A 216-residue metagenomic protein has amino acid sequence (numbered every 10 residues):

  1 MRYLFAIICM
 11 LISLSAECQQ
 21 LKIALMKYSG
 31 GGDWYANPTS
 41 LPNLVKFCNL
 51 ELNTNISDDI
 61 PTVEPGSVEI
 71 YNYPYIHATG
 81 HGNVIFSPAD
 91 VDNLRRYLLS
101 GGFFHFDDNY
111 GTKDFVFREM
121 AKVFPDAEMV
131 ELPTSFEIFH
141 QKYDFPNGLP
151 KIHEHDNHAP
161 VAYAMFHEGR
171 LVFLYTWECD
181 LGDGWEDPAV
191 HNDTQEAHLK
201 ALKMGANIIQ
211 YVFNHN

Functional and structural regions predicted by a protein language model:
Y3-L14: Sec-dependent N-terminal signal peptides
C18-Y75, T79-G82, V172, D180-L181 (+1 more regions): Aromatic-Pro/Gly-enriched surface loop or interdomain linker that acts as a lid/target-recognition segment
I23, Y75-D114: Short alpha-beta junction capping motif
N49-N53, L99-G102, A121-P125, F213-N214: Sec-exported extracytoplasmic/periplasmic mature domains
N55-E64, F106-N109, A127-T134: Surface-exposed patches in mature extracellular/periplasmic domains of secreted proteins
T62-N72, F115, L132-Q141: Acidic helix-start/capping segments at beta-turn-to-alpha-helix junctions
P65-G66, N157-F173: Short, surface-exposed beta-strand/loop micro-motifs that present aromatic residues
R118-L149: Acidic, glycine-rich loop-and-strand cores that form catalytic or ligand-binding grooves in diverse globular domains
